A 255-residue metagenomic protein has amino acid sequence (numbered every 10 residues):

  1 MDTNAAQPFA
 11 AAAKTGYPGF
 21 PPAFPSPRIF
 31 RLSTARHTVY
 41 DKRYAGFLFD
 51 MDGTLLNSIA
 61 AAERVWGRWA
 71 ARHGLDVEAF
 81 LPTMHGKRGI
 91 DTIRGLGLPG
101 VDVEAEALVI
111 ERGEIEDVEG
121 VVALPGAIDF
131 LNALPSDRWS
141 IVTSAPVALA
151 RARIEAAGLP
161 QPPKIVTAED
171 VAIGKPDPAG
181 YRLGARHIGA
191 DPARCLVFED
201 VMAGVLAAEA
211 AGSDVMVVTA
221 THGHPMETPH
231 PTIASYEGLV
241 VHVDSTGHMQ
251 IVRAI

Functional and structural regions predicted by a protein language model:
D2-Y44, R138, P146-I255: Asp-based, Mg2+/Mn2+-dependent phosphohydrolase catalytic module
R36-S136, P146-A148, L159: N-terminal helical cap/lid subdomain that shapes the substrate entry/recognition surface in HAD-like hydrolases
